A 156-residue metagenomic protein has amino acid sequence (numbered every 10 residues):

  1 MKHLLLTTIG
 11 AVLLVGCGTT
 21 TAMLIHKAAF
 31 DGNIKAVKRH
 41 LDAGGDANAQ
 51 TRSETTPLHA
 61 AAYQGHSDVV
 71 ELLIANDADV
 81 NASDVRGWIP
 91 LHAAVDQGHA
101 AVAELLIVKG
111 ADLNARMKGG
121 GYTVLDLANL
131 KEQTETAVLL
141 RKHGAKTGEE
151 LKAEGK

Functional and structural regions predicted by a protein language model:
T21, E54, G87, G120-G121: Start-of-repeat signature of ankyrin repeats
A36, D68-V69, A101-V102, E135-T136: Conserved ankyrin/ankyrin-like repeat signature
K38-D46, E71-D79, E104-D112, R141-K146: Ankyrin repeat domain, specifically the short helix-to-loop turn at the C-terminus of the second helix of each repeat
A47-Q50, V80-S83, L113-M117, E149-E150: Ankyrin repeat boundary signal
